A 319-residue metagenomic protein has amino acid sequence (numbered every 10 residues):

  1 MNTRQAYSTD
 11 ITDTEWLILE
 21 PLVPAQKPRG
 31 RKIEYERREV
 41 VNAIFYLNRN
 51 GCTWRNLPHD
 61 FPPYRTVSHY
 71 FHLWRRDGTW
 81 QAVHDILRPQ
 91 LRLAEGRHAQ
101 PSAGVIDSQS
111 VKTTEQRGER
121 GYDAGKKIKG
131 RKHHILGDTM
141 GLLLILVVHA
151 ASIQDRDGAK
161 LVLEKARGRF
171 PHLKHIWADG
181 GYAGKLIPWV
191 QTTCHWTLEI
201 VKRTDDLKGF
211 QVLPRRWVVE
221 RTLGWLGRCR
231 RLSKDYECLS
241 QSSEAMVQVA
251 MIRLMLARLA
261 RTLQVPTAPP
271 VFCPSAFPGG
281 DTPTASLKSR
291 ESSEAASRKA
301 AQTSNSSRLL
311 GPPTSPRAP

Functional and structural regions predicted by a protein language model:
M1-S289, S293-A301, S307-L310, R317-P319: Short alpha-helical elements
